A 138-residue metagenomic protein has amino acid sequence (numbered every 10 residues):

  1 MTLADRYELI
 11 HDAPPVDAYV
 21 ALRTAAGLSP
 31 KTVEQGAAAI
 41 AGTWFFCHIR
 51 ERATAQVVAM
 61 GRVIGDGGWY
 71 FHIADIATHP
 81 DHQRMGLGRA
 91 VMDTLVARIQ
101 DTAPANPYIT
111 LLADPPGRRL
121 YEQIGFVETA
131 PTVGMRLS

Functional and structural regions predicted by a protein language model:
M1-E34, T132: Short amphipathic alpha-helix that is part of the acyltransferase structural core
A38-H48, A105-P107: A short helix-loop-beta-strand connector motif used in the catalytic cores of GNAT acetyltransferases and, in some
F45-G61: Conserved beta-hairpin
G65-I73, Q83, A105, P131: A conserved beta-turn-beta hairpin within the catalytic core of GNAT-like acetyltransferases that forms part
H82, G86-T94: Conserved acetyl-CoA pyrophosphate-binding loop and the N-cap/start of the following alpha-helix in GNAT-like
I99-A113: Conserved GNAT acetyl-CoA-binding A-motif
E122-P131: Conserved acetyl-CoA-binding loop of GNAT-fold acetyltransferases
